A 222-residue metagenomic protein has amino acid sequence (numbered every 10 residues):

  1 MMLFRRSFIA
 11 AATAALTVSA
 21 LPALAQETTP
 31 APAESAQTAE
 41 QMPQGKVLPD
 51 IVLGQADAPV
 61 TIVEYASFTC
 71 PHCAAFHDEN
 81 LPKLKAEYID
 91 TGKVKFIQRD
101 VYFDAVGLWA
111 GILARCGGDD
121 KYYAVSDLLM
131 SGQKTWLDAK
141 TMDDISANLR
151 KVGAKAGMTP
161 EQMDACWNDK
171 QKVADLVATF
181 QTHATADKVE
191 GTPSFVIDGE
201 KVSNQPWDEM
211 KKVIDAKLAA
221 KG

Functional and structural regions predicted by a protein language model:
M2-L3, I9-D104, V177, Q181 (+1 more regions): Extracytoplasmic thiol/disulfide redox context detector
M2-S7, L24-E34, S67, K151-G222: C-terminal cap of thioredoxin/glutaredoxin-like
V18, G132-T135, K170-V173: A short structural micro-motif
P32-G45, K140, D144-L149, E200: Periplasmic c-type cytochrome electron-transfer domains
K46-L48, S131, I197: Residue-level signal for pocket-adjacent positions within structured domains
A56, I89-T91, K121, D187-E190: Extracellular/periplasmic catalytic domains that process cell-envelope and extracellular macromolecules
F68, A74-A154: Structural alpha/beta surface segment adjacent to cysteine/selenocysteine redox centers across thiol/disulfide enzymes
